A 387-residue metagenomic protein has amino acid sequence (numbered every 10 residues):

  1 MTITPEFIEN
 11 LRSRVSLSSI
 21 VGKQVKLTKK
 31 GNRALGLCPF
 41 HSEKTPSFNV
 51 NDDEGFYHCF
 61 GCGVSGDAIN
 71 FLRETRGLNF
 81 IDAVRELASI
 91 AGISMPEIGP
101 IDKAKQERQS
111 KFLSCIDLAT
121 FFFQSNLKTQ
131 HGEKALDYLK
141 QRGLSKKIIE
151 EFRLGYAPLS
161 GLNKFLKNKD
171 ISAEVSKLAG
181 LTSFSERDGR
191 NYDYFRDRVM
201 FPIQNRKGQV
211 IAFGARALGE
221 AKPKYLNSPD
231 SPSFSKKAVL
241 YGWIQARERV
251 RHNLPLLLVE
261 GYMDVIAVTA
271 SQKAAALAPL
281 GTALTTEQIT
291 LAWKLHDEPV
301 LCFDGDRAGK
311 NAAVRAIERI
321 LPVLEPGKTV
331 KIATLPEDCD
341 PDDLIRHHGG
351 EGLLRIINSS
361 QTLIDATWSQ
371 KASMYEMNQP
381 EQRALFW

Functional and structural regions predicted by a protein language model:
M1-K103, A157: N-terminal structured subdomain of primase-like DNA metabolism proteins
I3, K30, A104-A119, D137 (+3 more regions): Phosphate-handling DNA/RNA-contact segment within nucleic-acid enzymes
R14, S18, G77, I81-V84 (+11 more regions): Amphipathic alpha-helical transducer elements in NTP-driven molecular machines
G55, S89-I93, L136-Q141, S145-N163: Short, conserved phosphate-binding/catalytic loop or strand-edge motifs used in phosphoryl-/nucleotidyl-transfer
E74-A91, D197-R216, D342-H347, R355: Structured, non-catalytic alpha/beta "coupling" segments that mediate domain-domain communication and provide generic
R76, R251, T282-E337, L344-G350: Conserved catalytic cores of soluble enzyme domains, especially glycine-rich substrate-binding beta-alpha loops
D82-D137: Conserved active-site segments centered on acidic
G327-W387: C-terminal or mid-to-C-terminal helical accessory/interaction module adjacent to the motor/catalytic core
